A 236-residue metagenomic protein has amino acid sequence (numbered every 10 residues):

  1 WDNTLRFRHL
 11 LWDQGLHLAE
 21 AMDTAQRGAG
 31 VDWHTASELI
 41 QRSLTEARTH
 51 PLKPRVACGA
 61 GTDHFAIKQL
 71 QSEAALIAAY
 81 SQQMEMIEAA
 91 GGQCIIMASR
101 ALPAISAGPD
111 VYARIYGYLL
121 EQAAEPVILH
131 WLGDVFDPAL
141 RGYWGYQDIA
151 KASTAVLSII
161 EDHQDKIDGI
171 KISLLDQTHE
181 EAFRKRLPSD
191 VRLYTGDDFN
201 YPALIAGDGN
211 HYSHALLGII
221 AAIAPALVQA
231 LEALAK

Functional and structural regions predicted by a protein language model:
W1-A150: Active-site beta->alpha loop and helix N-cap motifs at the rims of alpha/beta catalytic domains
A124-K236: Catalytic alpha/beta core domains of metabolic enzymes, predominantly
